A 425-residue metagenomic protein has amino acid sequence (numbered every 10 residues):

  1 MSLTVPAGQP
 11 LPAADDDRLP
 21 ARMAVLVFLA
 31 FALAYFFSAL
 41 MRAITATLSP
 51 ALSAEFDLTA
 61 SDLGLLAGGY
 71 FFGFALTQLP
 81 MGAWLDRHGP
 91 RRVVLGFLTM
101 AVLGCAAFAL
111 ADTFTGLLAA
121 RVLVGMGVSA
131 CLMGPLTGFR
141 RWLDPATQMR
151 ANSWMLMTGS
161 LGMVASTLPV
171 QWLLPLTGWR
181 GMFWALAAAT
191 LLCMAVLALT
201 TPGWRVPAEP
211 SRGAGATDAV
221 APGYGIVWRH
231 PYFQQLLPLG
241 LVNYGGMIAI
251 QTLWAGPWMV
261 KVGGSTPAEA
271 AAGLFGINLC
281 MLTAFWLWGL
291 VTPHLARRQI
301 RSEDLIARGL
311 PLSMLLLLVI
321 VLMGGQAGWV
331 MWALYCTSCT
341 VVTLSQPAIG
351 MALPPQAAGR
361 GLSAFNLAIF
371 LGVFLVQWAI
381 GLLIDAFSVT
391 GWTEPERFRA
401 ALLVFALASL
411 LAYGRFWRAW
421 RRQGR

Functional and structural regions predicted by a protein language model:
P12-P20, W204-L237: Juxtamembrane intracellular "pre-TM" segments in multi-pass secondary transporters
L26-A60, I250-G256, V376-I380: Extracytoplasmic
T45-A46, P231-G289, V376-G381: Extracytoplasmic gate region of multi-pass secondary transporters
D57, G89, L110-G116, D144 (+1 more regions): Helix-breaking motifs and short loop linkers at transmembrane-helix boundaries and internal kinks in secondary membrane
L76-T115: Conserved MFS/SLC helix-loop-helix module at the cytosolic interface between two early adjacent transmembrane helices
M100, G104, T115-L123, A327-L334: Paired small-residue
A120-G159: Cytoplasmic helix-loop-helix junction between adjacent transmembrane helices in 12-TM secondary transporters
W154-R205: Helix-loop-helix hairpin linking two adjacent transmembrane segments in secondary transporters
